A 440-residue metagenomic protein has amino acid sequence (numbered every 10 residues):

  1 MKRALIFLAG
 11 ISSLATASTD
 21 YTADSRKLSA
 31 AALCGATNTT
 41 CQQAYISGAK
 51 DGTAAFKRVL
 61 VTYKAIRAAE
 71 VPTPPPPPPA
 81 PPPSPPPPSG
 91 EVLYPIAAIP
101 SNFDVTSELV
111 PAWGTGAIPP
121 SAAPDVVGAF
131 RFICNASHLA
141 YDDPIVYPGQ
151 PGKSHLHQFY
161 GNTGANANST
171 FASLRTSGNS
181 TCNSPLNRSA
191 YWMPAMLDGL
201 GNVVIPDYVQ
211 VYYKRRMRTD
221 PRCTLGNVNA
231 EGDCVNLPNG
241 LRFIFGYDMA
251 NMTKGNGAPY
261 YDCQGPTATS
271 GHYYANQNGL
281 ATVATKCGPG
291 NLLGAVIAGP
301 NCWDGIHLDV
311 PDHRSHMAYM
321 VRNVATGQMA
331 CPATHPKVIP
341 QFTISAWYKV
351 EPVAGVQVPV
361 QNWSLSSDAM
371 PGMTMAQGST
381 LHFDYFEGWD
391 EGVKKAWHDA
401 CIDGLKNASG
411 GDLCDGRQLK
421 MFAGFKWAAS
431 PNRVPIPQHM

Functional and structural regions predicted by a protein language model:
M1-T19: Fungal secretory targeting signals
S18-A23, V71-P72: Cleaved targeting-peptide boundary
S25, G35, A44, G48-A55 (+1 more regions): Alpha-helical oligomerization interfaces
L28, R58-L60, R67-P88: Low-complexity, Pro/Ser/Thr-rich intrinsically disordered segments of extracellular/cell-surface proteins
P87-S154, Q158-I297, D304-M440: Primary mode marks residue(s) on the alpha4-beta5-alpha5 output face of response regulator receiver
